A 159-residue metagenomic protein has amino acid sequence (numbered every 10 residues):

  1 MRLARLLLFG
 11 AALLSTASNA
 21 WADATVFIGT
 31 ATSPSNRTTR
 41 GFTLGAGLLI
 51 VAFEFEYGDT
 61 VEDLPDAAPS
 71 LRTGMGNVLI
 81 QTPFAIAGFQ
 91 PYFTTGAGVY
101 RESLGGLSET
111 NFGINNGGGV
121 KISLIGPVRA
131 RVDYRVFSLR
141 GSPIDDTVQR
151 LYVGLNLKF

Functional and structural regions predicted by a protein language model:
M1-L7: Bacterial N-terminal signal peptides that target proteins for export
L7-T16: Bacterial N-terminal signal peptides
T16-A22: Sec/Tat signal peptide C-region and signal peptidase I cleavage site
D23-S35, V148, Y152, L157: Outer-membrane pore/translocation modules
T25-I28, Y100-E102, S138: Extracytoplasmic loops and strand-loop junctions of Gram-negative outer membrane beta-barrel proteins
T30-R40, D63-S70, L104-N111, R140-D146: Solvent-exposed loop/turn segments connecting transmembrane beta-strands in outer-membrane beta-barrel proteins
G45-N115, I122-G126, L151-F159: Gram-negative (and chloroplast) outer-membrane scaffold detector with strong preference for beta-barrel transmembrane
I125-F159: Predominantly the C-terminal beta-signal and adjacent terminal strand-loop region of outer-membrane beta-barrel
